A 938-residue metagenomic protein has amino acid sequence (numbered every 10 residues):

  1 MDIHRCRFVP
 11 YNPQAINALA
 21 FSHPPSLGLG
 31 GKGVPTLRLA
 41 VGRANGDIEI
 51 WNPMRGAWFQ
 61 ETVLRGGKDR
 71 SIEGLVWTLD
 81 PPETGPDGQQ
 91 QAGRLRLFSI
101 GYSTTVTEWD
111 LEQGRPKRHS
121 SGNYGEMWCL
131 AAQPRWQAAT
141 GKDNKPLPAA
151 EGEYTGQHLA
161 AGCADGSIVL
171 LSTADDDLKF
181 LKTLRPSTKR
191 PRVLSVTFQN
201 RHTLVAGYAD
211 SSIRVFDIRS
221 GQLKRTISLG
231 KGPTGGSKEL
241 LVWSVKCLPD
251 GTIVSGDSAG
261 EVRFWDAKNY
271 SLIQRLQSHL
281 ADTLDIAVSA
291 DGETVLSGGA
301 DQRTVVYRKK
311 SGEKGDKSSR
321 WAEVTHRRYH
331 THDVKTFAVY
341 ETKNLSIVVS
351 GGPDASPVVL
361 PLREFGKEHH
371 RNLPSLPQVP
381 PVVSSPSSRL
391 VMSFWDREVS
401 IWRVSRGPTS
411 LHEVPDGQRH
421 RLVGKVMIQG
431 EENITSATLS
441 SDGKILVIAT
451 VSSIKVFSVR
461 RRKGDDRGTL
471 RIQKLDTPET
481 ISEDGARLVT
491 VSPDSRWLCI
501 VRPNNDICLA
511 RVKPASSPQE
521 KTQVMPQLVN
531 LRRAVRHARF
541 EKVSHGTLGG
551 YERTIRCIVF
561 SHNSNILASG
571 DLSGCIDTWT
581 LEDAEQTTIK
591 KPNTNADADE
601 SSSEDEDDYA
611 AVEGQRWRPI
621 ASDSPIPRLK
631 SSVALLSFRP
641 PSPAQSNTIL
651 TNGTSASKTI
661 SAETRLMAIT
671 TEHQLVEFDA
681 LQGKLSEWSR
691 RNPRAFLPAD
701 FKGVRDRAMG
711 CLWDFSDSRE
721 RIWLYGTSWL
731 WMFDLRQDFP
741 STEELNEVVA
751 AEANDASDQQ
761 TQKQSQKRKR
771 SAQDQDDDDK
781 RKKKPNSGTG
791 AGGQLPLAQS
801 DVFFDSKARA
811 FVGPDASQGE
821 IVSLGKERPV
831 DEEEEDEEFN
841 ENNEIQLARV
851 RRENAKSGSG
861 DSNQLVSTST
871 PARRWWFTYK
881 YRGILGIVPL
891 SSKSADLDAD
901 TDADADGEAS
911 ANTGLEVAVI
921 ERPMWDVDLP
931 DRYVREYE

Functional and structural regions predicted by a protein language model:
D2-G30, R38, N45-V63, T78 (+17 more regions): Long, low-complexity intrinsically disordered regions enriched in Ser/Thr/Pro/Gly
P35, A92-R96, W128: N-terminal intrinsically disordered, low-complexity segments enriched in Ser/Pro/Thr/Gly
P86-Q90, N144-G152, S655-A656: Short, conserved, GDST-rich strand-edge loop motifs in beta-rich repeat architectures
G122-E126: Asp-box/WD-like beta-propeller blade repeats and closely related beta-sheet repeat scaffolds
W128-R263: Solenoidal tandem-repeat scaffolds enriched in leucines and small polar residues
